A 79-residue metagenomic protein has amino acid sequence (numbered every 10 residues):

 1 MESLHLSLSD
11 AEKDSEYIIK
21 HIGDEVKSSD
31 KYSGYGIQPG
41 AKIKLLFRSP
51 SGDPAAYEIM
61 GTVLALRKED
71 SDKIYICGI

Functional and structural regions predicted by a protein language model:
I19-I22, L45: Conserved hydrophobic positions within beta-strands
D24-E25, F47-G52, V63: Short, charged beta-turn/beta-strand-edge "cap" motif at the junction between a beta-strand and an adjacent loop
K27-K31: Short alpha-helix capping/helix-loop boundary micro-motifs
A41-K42, F47: A conserved acidic, glycine/proline-rich C-terminal tail/linker
G52-I79: C-terminal structural segments of small proteins and small subunits
